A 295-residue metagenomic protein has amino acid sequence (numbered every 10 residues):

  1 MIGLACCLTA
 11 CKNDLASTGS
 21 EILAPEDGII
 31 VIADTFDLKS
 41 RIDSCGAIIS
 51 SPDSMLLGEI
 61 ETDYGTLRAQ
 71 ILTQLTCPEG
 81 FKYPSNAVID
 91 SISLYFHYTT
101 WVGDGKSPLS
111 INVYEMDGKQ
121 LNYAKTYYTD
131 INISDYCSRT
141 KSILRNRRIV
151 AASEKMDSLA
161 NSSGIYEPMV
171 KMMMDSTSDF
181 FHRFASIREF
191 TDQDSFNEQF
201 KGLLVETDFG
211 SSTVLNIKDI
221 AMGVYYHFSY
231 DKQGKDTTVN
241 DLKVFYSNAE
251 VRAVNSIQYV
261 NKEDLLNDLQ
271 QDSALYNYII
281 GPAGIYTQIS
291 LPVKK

Functional and structural regions predicted by a protein language model:
M1-K295: Secreted, disulfide-rich extracellular signaling modules
